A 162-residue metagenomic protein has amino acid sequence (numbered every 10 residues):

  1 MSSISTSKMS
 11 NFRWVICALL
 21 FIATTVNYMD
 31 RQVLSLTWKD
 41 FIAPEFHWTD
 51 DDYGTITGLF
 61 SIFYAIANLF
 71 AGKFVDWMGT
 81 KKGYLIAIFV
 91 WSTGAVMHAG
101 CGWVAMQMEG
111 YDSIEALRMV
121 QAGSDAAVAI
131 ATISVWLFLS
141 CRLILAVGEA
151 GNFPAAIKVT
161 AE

Functional and structural regions predicted by a protein language model:
V15-D50: Extracytoplasmic
Y28, Q32, I130, S134 (+1 more regions): Small-residue-rich segments within alpha-helical transmembrane domains of MFS-like 12-TM solute carriers
Q32, S61-L69, A150: Residue-level signature of mid-helix packing/kink "hotspots" within the transmembrane helices of 12-pass Major
G54-S61: Short hydrophobic/aromatic, small-residue-rich stretches within specific transmembrane helices of secondary active
A67-T80: Helix-to-loop junctions at the C-terminal end of transmembrane segments in multipass secondary transporters
F89-T132: C-terminal ends and interior cores of transmembrane alpha-helices in multi-pass membrane transporters/permeases
S140-E162: Cytoplasmic helix-loop-helix junction between adjacent transmembrane helices in 12-TM secondary transporters
